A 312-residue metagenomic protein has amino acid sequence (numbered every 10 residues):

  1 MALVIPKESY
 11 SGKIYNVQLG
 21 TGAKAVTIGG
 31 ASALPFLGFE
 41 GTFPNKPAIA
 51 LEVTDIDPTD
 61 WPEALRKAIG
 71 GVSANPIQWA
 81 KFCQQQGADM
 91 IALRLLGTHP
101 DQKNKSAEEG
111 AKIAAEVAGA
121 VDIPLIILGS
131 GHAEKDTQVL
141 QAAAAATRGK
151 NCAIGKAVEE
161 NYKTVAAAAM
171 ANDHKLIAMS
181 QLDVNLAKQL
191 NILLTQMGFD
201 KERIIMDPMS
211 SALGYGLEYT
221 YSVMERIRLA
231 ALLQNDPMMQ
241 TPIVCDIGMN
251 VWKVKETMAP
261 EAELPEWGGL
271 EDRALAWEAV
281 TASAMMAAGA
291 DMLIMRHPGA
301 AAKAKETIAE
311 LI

Functional and structural regions predicted by a protein language model:
M1-G70, Q78: N-terminal amphipathic alpha-helix/helix-capping segment at the start of soluble metabolic enzymes
N45-I49, G87-D89, V121-L125, R148-C152 (+4 more regions): Short, well-ordered coil/turn segments that N-cap beta-strands
I49-Q78, Q102-K105, G129-A133, G155-K156 (+2 more regions): Active-site mouth loops of central-metabolism enzymes
D60-A64, A88-V117, V121, I127-E134 (+2 more regions): Glycine-rich, proline-tolerant flexible connector loops at the mouths of alpha/beta enzymes
A74-L96: Catalytic domains of carbohydrate-active enzymes, especially glycoside hydrolases
Q102-L128, A144-G149, E225-C245, E310-I312: Alpha-helix-loop-beta-strand connector modules within alpha/beta enzyme cores
I123, I127, A133, T137-L140 (+3 more regions): Phosphate/pyrophosphate-binding betaalpha-module
E160-T307: Catalytic alpha/beta core domains of metabolic enzymes, predominantly
